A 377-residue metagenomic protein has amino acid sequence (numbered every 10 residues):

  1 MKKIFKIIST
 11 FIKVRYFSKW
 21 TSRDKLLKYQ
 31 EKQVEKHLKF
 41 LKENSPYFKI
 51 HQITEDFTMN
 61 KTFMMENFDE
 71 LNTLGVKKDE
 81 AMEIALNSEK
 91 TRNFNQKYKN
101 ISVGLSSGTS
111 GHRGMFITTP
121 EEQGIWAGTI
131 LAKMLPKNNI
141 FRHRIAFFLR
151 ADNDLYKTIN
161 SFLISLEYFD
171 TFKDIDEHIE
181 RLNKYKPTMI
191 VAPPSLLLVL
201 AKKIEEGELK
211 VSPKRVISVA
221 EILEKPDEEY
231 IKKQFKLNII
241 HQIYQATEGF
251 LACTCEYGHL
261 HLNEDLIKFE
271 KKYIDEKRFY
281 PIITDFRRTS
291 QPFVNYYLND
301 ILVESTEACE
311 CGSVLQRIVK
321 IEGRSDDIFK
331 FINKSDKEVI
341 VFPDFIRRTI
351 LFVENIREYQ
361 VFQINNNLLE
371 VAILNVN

Functional and structural regions predicted by a protein language model:
M1-K32, K36-H37, S165-N377: Active-site glycine/GP-rich loop and adjacent strand/helix microenvironment that borders small-molecule binding pockets
M1-L105, G111-I125, L131-K137, A151 (+2 more regions): Nucleotide 5′-phosphate-binding alpha/beta core
L41, I145-F148, I190: Short, hydrophobic beta-strand segments that form beta-sheet elements in well-ordered domains
S88, I130-A132, L200-A201, L302: Short, well-ordered amphipathic alpha-helices
G104, G108, G128-L135, A146 (+4 more regions): A broadly conserved amphipathic alpha-helix scaffold signal in soluble, globular proteins
H112, I140-H143, K186: Short coil/turn connectors at secondary-structure junctions
G124-W126, D152-T158, V199-L200, E224-K225 (+1 more regions): Short, well-ordered, mixed-charge alpha-helical segments that flank or form enzyme active sites
L131-F169: Conserved AMP-binding loop of ANL adenylate-forming enzymes
